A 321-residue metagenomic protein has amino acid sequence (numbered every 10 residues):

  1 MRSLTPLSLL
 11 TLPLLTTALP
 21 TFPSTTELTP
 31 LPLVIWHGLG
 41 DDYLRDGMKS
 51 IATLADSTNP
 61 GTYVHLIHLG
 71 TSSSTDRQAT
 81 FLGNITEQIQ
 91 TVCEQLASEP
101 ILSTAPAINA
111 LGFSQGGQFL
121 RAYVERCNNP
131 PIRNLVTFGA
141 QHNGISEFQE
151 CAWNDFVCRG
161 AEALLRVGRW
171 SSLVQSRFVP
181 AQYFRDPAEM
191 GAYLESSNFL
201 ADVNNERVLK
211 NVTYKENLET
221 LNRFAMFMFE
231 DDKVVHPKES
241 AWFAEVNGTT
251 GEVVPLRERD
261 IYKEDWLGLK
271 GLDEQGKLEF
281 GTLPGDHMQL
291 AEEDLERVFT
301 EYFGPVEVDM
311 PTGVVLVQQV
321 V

Functional and structural regions predicted by a protein language model:
M1-T21: Fungal secretory targeting signals
P20-S73: Short, surface-exposed "cap/lid" segments of acyl-processing enzymes
T29-L31, P60-V64, T104-A107, P130-N134 (+1 more regions): Loop/turn elements at helix/coil->beta-strand transitions in domains of secreted/extracellular proteins
H37, T86-M190: Serine-dependent carboxylesterase/thioesterase catalytic core of lipase-like alpha/beta-hydrolase/SGNH enzymes
L39-D42, T71-S73, Q115-Q118, A140-G144 (+2 more regions): Solvent-exposed loop/turn segments at secondary-structure junctions within structured extracellular/periplasmic domains
T75-E87: Catalytic nucleophile-loop/oxyanion-hole region of alpha/beta-hydrolase and closely related hydrolase-like folds
L173-K238: Serine-hydrolase catalytic core
T213-V321: C-terminal catalytic-base region of ester-bond hydrolases, centering on the histidine of the charge-relay
